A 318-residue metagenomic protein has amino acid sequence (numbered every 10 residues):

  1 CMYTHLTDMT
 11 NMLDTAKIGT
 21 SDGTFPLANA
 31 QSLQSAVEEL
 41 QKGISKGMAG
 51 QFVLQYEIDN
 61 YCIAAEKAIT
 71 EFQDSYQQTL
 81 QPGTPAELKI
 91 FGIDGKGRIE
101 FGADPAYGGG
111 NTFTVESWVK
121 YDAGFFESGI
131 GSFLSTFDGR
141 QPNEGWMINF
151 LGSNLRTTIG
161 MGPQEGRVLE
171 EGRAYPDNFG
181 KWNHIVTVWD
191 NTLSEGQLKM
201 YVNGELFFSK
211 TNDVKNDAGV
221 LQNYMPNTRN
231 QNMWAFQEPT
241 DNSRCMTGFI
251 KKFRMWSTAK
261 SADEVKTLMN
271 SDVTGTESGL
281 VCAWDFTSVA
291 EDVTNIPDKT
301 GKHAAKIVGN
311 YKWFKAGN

Functional and structural regions predicted by a protein language model:
C1, Q41-Q77: Repeat-associated, polar segments at repeat-unit boundaries in modular proteins
C1-A49: Amphipathic, heptad-repeat alpha-helical segments
T15-D22, A49-G50, L134-F137, M161-N178 (+3 more regions): Surface-exposed intrinsically disordered loops and tails
I63, K67-D94, D104, M269-N318: Extracytoplasmic low-complexity segments
Q77-I93, E116-F125, E144-G219, T240 (+1 more regions): Extracellular glycan-interaction surfaces
G102-V115, R173-N183, S243-F249, T274-E277: Extracellular/lumenal carbohydrate-interaction signature centered on repeated Trp-anchored short motifs
V115-Y121, I185-T187, A235, F253-M255 (+1 more regions): Short hydrophobic/aromatic patches on beta-strands that form ligand-binding or substrate-lining surfaces
Y224-R254, A259-S271, N318: Extracellular glycan-interaction patches encoded by glycine-rich segments
